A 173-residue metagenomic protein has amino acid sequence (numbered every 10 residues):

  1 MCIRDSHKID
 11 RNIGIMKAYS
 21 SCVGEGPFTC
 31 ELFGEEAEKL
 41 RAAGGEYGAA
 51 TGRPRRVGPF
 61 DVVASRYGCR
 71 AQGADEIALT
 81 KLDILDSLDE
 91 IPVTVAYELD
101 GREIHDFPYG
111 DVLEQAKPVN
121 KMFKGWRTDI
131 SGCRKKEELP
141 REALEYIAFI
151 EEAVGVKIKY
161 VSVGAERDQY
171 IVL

Functional and structural regions predicted by a protein language model:
R4-L173: Non-transmembrane, aqueous-exposed alpha-helical and coiled segments at domain scale
